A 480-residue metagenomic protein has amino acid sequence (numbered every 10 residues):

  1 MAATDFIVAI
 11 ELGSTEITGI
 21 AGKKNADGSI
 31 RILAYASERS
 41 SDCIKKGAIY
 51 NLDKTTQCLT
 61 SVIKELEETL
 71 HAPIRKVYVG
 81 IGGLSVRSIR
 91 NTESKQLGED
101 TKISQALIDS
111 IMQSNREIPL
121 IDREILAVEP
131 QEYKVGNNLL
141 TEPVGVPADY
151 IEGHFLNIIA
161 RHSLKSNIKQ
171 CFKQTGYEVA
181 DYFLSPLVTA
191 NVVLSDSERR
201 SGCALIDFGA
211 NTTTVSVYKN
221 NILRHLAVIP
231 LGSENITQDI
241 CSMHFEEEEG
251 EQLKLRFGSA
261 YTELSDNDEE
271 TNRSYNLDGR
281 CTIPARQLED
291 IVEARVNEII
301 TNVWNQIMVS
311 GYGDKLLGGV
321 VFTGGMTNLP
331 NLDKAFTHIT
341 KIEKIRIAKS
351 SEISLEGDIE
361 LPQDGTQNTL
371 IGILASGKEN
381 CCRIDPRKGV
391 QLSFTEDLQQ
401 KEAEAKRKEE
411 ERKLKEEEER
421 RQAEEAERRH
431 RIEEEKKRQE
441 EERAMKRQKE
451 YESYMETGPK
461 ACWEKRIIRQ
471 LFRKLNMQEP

Functional and structural regions predicted by a protein language model:
M1-E16, I20-C203, A260, I384-P480: Nucleotide/phosphate-binding catalytic cleft detector across ATP-hydrolyzing and phosphate-transferring enzymes
A9-I10, G19, V79, F172 (+5 more regions): Residue-level signature of catalytic and energy-coupling elements of molecular machines, predominantly ATP/GTP-dependent
I10-E16, I81-G82, L205-T212, Y218-N221 (+2 more regions): A short acidic Gly-Thr/Ser loop motif
E68-T69, G83, L126-V128, V135 (+10 more regions): Phosphate-binding glycine-rich/basic clefts of nucleotide- and phosphate-handling proteins, predominantly
A72-G83, S310-G325: Short glycine-rich phosphate-binding loop at a beta-alpha junction
S259-Y261, L316-T337: Glycine-rich phosphate-binding loops at beta-strand->alpha-helix junctions
S310-G311, N331-K344: ATP-binding/phosphotransfer module of carbohydrate and carboxylate kinases, centering on a glycine-rich
A348-D397: Glycine-rich phosphate-binding/hydrolytic loop that grips phosphoryl groups
